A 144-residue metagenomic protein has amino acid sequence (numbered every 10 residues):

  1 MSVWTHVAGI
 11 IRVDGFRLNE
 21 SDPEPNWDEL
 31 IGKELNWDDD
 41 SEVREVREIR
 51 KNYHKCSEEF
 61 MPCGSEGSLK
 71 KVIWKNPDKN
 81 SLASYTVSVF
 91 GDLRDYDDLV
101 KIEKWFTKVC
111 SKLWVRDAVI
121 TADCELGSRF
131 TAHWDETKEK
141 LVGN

Functional and structural regions predicted by a protein language model:
M1-N36: Short, extreme N-terminal segment that most often corresponds to the first beta-strand
E24-N26, L30-N144: Charged interaction segments
